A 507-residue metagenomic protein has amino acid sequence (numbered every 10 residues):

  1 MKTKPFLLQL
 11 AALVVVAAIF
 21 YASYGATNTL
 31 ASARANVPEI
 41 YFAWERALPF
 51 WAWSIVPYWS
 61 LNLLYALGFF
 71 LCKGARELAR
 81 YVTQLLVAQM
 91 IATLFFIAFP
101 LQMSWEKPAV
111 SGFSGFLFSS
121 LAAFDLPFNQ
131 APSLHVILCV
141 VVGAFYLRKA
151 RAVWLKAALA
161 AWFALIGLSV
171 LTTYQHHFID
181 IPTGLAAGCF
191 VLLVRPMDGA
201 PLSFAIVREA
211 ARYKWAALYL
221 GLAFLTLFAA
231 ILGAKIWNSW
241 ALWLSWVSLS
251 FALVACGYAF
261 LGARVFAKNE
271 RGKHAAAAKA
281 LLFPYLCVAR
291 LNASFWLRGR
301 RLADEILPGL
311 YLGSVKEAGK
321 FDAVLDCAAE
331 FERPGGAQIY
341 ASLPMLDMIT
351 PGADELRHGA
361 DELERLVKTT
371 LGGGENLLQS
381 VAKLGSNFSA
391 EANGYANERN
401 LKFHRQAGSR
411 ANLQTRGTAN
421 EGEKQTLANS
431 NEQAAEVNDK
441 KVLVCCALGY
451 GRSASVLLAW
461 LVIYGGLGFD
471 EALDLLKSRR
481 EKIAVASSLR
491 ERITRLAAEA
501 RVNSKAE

Functional and structural regions predicted by a protein language model:
M1-L64, P108-A109, F118, G262-H274: N-terminal transmembrane-helix/juxtamembrane module of multi-pass inner/ER membrane proteins
Y21-A22, Q89-F95, A161-L171, L225-I231: Aromatic-anchored segments of alpha-helical transmembrane domains
N28-R46, L71-I166, F190-V194, L202 (+2 more regions): Membrane-interface loops
V56-L64, S133-V141, P182-A186: Membrane-embedded alpha-helical segments of multi-pass membrane proteins, especially the transmembrane helices
S114-L121, F295-G372, A435-V444, A459-R501: Cysteine-based protein phosphatase catalytic domain of the PTP/DSP
Q130, L165-V191: Interfacial helix-loop-helix junctions of multi-pass membrane proteins
G199-S294, E364-G372, V437-K441, R452-E507: PTP/DSP superfamily signal
K368-N438: Intrinsic disorder/low-complexity segments
